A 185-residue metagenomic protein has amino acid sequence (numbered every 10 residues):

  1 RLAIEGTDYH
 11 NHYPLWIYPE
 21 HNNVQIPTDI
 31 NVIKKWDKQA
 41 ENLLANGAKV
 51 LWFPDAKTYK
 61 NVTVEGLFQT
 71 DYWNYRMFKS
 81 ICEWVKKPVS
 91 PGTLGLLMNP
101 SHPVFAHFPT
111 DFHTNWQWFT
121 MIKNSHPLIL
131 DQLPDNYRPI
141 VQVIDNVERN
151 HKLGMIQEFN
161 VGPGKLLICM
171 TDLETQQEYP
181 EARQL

Functional and structural regions predicted by a protein language model:
R1-G6: Short, aromatic- and glycine-rich surface loops/edge beta-strands on solvent-exposed regions
T7-Y9, G164-K165: Short acidic/polar mixed-charge low-complexity motifs
Y9, W36, H151-L153: Residues that act as N-cap/strand-start positions at coil-to-secondary-structure junctions
H12, W16-K35: Low-complexity, Pro/Ser/Thr- and charge-rich linker/hinge segments at domain boundaries
E20, K38-A40, M155-I156: Generic recognition of flexible, low-complexity loop/linker segments
T28-R76, P163, C169: Short alpha-beta junction capping motif
Y59, F78-P180: Catalytic beta-strand/loop cores that center a nucleophilic Ser/Cys/Thr and support acyl-enzyme chemistry
A182-L185: Short amphipathic C-terminal alpha-helix that caps PH/PH-like domains
